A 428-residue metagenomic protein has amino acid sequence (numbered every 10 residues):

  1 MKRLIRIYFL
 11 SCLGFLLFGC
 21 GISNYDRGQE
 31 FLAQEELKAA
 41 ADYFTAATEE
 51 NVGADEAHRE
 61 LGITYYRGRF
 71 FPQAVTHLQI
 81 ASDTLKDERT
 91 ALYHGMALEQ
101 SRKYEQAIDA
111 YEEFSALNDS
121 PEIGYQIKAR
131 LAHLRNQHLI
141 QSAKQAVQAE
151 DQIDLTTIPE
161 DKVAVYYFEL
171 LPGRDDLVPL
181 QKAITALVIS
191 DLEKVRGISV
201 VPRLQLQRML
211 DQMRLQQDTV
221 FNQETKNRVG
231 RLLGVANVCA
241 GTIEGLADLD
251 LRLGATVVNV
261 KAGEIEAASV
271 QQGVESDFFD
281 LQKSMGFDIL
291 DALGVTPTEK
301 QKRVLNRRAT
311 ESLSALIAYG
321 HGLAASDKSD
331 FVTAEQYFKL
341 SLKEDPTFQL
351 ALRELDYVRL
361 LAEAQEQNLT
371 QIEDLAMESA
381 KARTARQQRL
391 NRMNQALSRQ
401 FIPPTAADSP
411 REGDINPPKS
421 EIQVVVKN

Functional and structural regions predicted by a protein language model:
A33-Q34, R67-G68, Q100, H133 (+4 more regions): Register position in tetratricopeptide repeats
E60, Y93-H94, R130, E354: Canonical tetratricopeptide repeat
A91-L92, R102, A110-E112, V220-L293: Amphipathic beta-strand/beta-sheet edge segments enriched in Tyr/Trp
E105, D109-A164, Q282-H321, T347-N416: Pro/Ala/Gly-rich low-complexity, hydrophilic intrinsically disordered segments
T156-K226, V238-A247, E266-A267, V304 (+1 more regions): Short beta-strand->alpha-helix linker/helix-N-cap micro-motif that forms a surface specificity/interaction loop
S199-L251, L316, H321, K328 (+6 more regions): Short, solvent-exposed, polar/charged sequence segments at loop or secondary-structure edges
